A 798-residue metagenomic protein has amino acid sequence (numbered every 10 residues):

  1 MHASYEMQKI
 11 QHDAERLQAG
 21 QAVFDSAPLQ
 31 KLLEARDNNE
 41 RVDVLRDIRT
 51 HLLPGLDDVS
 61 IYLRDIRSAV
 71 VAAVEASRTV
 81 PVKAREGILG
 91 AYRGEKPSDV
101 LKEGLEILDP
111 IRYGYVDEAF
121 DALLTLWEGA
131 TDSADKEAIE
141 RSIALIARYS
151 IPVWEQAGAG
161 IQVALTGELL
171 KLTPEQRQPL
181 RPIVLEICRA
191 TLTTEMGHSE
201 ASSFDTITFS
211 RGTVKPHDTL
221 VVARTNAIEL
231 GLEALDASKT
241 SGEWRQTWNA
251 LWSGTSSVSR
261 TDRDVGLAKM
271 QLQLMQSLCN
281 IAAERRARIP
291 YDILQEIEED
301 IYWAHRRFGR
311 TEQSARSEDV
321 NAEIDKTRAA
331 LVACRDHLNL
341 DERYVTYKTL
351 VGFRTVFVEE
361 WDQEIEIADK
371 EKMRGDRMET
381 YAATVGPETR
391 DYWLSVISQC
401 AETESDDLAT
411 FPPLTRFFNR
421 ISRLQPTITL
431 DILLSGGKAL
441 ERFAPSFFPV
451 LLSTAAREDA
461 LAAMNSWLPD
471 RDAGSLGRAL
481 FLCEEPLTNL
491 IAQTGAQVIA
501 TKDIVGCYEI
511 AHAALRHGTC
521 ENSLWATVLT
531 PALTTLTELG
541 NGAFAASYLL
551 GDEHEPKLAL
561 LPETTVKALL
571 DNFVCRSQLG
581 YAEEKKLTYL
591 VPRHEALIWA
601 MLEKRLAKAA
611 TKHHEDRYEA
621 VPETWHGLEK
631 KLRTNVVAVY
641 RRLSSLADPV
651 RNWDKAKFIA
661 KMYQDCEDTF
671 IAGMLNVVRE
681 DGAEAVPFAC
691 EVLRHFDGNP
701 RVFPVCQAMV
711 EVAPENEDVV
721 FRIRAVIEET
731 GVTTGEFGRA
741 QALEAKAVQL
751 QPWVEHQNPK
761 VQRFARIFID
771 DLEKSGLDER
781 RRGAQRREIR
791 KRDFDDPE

Functional and structural regions predicted by a protein language model:
M1-E798: Non-catalytic all-alpha helical scaffold/repeat segments
